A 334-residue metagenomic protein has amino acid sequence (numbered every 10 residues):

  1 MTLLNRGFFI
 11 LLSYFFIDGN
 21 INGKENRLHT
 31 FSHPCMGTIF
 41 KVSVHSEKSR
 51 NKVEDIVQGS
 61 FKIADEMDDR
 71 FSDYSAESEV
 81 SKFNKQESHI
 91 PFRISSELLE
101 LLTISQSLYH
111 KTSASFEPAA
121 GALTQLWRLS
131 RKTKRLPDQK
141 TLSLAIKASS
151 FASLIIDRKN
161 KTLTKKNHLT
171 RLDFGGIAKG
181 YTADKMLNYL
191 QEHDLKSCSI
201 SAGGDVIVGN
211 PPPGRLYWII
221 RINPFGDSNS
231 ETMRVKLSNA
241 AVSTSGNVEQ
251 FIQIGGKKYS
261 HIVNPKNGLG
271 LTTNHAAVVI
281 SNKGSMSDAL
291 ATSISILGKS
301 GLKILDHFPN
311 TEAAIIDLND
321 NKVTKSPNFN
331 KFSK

Functional and structural regions predicted by a protein language model:
T2-K334: Mature catalytic core of soluble alpha/beta enzymes
